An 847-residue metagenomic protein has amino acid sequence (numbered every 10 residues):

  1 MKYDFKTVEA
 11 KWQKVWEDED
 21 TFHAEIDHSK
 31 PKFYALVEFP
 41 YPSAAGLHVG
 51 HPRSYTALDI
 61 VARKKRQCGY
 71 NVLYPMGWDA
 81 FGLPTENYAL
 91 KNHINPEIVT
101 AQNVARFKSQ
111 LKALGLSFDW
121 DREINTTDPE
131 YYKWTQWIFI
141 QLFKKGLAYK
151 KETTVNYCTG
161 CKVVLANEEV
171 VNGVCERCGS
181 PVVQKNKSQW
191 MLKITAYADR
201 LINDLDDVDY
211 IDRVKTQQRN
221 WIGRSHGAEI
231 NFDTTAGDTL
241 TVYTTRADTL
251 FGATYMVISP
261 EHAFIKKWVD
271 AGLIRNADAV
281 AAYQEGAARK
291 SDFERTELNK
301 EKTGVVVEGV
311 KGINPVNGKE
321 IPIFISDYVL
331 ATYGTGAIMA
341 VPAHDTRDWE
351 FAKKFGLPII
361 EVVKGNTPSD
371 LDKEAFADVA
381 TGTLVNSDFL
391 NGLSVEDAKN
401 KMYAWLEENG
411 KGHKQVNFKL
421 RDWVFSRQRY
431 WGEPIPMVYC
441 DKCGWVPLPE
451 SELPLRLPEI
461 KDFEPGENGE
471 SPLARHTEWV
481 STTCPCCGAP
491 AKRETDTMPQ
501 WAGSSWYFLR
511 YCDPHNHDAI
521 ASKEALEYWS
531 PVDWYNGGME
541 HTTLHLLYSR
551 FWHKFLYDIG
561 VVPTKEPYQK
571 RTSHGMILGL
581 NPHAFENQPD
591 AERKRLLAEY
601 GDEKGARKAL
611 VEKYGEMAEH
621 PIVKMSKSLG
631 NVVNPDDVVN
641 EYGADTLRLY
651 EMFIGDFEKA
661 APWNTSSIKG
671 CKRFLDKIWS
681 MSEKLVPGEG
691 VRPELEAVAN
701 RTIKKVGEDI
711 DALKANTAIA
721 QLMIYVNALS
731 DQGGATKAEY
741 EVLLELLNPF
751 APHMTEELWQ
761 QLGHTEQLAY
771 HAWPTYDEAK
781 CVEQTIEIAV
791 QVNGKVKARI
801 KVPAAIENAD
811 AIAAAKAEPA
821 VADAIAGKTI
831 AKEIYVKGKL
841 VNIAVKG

Functional and structural regions predicted by a protein language model:
M1-G46, V72, L201, K215-S225 (+3 more regions): Non-catalytic terminal extensions that flank enzyme cores
M1-K32, S259, G272-A277, I338 (+10 more regions): Basic, alpha-helical terminal appendages of large translation-related enzymes
M1-L36, R66-P75, V99-R106, A282-F324 (+1 more regions): Conserved oxyanion/phosphate-binding beta-strand-loop segments in alpha/beta enzyme cores
K2, D18-E19, K91-D248, A263 (+10 more regions): Residue patterns forming the tRNA-binding/recognition surfaces of aminoacyl-tRNA synthetases and related DALR
Y3, R224-E229, G237, K364 (+10 more regions): Long, charged, mostly alpha-helical binding arms that flank functional sites
Y3, V8-Q13, V49, T135-K364 (+6 more regions): NTP-handling and nucleic-acid-processing catalytic cores
E25-I94, T100, E123-I138, T244-T245 (+2 more regions): N-terminal catalytic cores of NTP/NDP-binding nucleotidyl/phosphoryl-transfer enzymes
D79, K144-K145, Y149-N156, D233 (+8 more regions): Helix-rich, typically C-terminal accessory recognition domains appended to large enzymatic cores
